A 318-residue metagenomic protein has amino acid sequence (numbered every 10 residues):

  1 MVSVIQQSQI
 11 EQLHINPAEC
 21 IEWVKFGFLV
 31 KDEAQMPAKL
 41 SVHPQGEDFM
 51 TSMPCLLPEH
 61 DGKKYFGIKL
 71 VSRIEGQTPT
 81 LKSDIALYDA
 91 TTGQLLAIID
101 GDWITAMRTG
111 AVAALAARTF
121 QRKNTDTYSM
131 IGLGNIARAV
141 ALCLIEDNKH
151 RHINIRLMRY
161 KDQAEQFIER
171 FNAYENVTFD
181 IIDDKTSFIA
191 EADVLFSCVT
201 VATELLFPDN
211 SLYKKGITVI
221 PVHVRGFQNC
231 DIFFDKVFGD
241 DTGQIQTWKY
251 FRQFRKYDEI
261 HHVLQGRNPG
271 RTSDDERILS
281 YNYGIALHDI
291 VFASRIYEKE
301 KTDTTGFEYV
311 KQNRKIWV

Functional and structural regions predicted by a protein language model:
M1-A106, A114, N124, D258 (+3 more regions): N-terminal ligand-binding/catalytic initiation module
I15, K25-A34, R118-R122, E146-K149 (+3 more regions): Generic secondary-structure signature for well-ordered alpha-helical cores
T92, D147-F171: NAD(P)-binding Rossmann-fold cofactor-contacting core
V112-A113, N135-E146, R170, T178-D183 (+1 more regions): Active-site glycine-rich loop that binds ribose-phosphate moieties when present
A113, N124-I145, M158-Q163: Glycine-rich adenosine-cofactor-binding loop
F120-T127, R151, K214-K215: Short helix-loop-beta connector
V177-R252: Rossmann-like adenosine-cofactor binding region
G226, C230-V318: Adenosine-phosphate binding glycine-rich loop
